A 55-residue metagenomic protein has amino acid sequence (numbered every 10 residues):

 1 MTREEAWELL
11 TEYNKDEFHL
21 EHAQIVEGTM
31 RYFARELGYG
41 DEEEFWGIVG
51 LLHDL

Functional and structural regions predicted by a protein language model:
M1-L55: Metal-dependent phosphohydrolase cores
